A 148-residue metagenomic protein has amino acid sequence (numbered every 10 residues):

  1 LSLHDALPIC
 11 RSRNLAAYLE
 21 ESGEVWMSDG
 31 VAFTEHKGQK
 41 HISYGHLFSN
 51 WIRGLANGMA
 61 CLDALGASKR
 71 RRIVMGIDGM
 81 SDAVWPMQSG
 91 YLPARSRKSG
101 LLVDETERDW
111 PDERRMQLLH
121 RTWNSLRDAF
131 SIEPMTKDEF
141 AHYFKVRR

Functional and structural regions predicted by a protein language model:
S2-L7: Short, small-residue-biased leader/transition segments that mark boundaries at the very start of proteins
I9, R13, E21, V25 (+7 more regions): Low-complexity, intrinsically disordered regions enriched in charged/polar residues
I9-Q39, Y91-E107, E113: Short acidic, glycine/tyrosine-flanked loop/strand segments centered on an H-E-D-like triad
N14, A32-T34, I42-A64, K69: Acidic, metal/cofactor-coordinating or nucleic-acid-engaging core segments within structured domains
V25-I42, R70-A83: Short glycine-rich, basic-tinged beta-strand/loop micro-motifs
A60, A67-R148: Charge-biased C-terminal accessory regions appended to nucleic-acid-, cytoskeletal NTPase
